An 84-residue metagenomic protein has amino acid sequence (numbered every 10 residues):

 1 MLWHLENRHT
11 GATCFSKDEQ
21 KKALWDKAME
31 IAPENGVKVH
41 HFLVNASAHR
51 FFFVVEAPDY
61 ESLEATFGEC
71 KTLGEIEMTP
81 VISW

Functional and structural regions predicted by a protein language model:
M1-E34, K38-H49, E61, W84: Short S/T/G/P-rich N-terminal loop/turn motif that feeds into the first structured element of a domain
L5-N7, F53, M78: A structural signal for short, well-ordered beta-strand segments
D26-K27, E56-W84: An amphipathic, aromatic/His-enriched active-site/gating alpha helix that lines ligand/cofactor pockets
R50-E56: Short cationic amphipathic helices and targeting signals
